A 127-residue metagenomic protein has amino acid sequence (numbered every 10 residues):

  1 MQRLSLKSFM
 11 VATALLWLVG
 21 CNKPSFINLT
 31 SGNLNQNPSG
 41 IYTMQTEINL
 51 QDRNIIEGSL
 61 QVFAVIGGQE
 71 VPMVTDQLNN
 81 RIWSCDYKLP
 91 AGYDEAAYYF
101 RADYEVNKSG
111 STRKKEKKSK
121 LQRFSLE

Functional and structural regions predicted by a protein language model:
M1-N22: Sec-dependent bacterial lipoprotein signal peptides
C21-E127: Glycan-association/targeting regions that enable binding to alpha-glucans and other polysaccharides
